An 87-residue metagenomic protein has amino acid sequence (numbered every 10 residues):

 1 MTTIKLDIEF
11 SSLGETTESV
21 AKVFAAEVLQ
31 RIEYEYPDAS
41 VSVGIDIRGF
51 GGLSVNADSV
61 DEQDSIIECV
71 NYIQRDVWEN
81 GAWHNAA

Functional and structural regions predicted by a protein language model:
M1-T2, I47: Short, flexible turn/loop "capping" segments at secondary-structure junctions
T2-E35: N-terminal acidic leader/helix
L13, D38-A87: Polar/charged, Gly/Pro-rich intrinsically disordered segments
